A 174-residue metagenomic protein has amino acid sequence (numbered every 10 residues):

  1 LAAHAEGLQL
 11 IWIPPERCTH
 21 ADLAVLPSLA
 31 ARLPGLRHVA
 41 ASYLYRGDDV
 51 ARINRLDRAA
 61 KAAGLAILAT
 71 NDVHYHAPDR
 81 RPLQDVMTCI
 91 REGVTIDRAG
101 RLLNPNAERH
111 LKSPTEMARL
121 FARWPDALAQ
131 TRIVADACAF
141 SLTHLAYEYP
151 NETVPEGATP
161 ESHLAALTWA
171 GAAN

Functional and structural regions predicted by a protein language model:
L1-N174: Phosphodiester-processing cores and adjacent nucleic acid-binding clamps
